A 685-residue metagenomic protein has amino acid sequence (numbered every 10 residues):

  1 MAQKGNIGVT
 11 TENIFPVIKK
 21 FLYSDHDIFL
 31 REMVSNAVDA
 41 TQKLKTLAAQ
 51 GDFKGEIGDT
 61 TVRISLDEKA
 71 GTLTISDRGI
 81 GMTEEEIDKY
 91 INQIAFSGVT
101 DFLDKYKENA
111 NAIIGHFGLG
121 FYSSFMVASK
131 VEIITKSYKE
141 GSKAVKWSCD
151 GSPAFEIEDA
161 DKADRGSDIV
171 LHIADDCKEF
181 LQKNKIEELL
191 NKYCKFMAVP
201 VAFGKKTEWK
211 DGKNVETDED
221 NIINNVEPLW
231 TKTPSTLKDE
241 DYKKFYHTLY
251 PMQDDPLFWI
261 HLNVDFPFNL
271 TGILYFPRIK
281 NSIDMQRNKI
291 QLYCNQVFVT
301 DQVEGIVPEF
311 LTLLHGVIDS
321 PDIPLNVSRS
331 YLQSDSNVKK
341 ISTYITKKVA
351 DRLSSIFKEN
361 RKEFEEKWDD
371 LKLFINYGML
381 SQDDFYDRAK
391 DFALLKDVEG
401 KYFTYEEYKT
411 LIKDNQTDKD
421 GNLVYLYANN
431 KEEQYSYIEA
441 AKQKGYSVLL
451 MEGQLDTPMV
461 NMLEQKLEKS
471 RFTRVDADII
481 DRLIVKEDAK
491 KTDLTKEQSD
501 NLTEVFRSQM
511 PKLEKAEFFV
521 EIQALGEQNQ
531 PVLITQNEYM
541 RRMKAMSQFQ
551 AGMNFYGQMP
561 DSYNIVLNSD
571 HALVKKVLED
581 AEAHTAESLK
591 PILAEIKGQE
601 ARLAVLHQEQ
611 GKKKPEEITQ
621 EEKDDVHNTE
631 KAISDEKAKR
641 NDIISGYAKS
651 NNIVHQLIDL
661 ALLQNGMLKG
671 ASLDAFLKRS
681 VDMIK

Functional and structural regions predicted by a protein language model:
M1-F180, E188, K195, K590-E600 (+1 more regions): GHKL (Bergerat-fold) ATPase N-terminal catalytic module, capturing the glycine-rich phosphate-binding loop and acidic
I113, V131-A154, A174-K178, N184-K685: GHKL/Bergerat-fold ATPase module in large chromosome/replication-associated machines
